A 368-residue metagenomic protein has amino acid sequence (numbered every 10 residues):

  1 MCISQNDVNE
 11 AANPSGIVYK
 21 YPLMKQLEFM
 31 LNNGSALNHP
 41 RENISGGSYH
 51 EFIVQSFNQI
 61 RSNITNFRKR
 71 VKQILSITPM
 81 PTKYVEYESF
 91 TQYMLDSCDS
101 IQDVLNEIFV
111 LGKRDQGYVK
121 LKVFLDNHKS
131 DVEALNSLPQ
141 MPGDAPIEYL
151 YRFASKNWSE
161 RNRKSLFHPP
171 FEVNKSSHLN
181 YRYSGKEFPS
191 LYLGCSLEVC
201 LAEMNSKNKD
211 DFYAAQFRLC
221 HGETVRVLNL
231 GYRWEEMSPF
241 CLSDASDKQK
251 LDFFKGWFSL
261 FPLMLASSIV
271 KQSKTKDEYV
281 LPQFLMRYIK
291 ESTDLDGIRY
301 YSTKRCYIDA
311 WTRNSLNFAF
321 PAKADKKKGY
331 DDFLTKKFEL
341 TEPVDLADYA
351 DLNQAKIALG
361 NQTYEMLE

Functional and structural regions predicted by a protein language model:
M1-P146, R152-S159, K164-S176, N180 (+2 more regions): Active-site and NAD+-binding cores of ADP-ribose-processing enzymes
R182-F188: Short glycine-enriched loop/turn motifs at secondary-structure junctions
F188-G194: Short, well-ordered beta-strand elements within core beta-sheets of diverse protein domains
L197-N208: Short active-site loop/helix that positions an aromatic residue
